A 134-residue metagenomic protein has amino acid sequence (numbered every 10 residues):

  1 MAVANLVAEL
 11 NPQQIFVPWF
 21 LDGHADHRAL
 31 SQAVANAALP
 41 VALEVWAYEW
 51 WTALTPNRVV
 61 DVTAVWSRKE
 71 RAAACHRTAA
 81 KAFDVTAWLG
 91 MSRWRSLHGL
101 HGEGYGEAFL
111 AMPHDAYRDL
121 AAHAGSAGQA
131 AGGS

Functional and structural regions predicted by a protein language model:
M1-S134: Metal-dependent de-N-acetylase/amidase catalytic core
